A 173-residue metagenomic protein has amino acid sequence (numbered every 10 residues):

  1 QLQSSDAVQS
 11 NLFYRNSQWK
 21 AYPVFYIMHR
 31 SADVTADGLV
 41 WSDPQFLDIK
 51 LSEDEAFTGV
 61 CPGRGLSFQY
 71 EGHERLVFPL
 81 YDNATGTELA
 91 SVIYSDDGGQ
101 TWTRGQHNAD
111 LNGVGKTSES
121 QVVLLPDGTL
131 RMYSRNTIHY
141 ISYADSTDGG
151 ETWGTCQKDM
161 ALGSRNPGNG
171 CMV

Functional and structural regions predicted by a protein language model:
Q1-V173: Asp-box/BNR beta-propeller blade signature and adjacent active/binding-site loops in extracellular glycan-interacting
